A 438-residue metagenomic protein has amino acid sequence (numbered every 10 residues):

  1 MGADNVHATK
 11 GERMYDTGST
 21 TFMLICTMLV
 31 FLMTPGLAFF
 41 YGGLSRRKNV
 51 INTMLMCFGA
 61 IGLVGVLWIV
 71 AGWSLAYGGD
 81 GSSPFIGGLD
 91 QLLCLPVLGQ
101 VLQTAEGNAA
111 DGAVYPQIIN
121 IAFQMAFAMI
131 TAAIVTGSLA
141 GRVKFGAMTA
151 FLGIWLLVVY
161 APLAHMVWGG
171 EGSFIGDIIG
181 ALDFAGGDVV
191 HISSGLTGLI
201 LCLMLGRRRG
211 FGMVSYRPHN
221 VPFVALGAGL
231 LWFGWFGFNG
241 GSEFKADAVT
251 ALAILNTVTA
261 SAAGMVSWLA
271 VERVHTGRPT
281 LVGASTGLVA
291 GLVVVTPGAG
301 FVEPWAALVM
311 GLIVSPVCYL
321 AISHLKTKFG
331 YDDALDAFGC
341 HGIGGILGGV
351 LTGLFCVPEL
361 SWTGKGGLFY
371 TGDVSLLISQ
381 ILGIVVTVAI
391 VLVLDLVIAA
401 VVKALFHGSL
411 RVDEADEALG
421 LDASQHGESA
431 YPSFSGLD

Functional and structural regions predicted by a protein language model:
D4-H7: Intrinsic-disorder-associated, low-complexity terminal segments enriched in Asp/Asn/His/Tyr and depleted of Lys/Arg
T9-D438: Glycine- and aromatic-enriched membrane alpha-helices
